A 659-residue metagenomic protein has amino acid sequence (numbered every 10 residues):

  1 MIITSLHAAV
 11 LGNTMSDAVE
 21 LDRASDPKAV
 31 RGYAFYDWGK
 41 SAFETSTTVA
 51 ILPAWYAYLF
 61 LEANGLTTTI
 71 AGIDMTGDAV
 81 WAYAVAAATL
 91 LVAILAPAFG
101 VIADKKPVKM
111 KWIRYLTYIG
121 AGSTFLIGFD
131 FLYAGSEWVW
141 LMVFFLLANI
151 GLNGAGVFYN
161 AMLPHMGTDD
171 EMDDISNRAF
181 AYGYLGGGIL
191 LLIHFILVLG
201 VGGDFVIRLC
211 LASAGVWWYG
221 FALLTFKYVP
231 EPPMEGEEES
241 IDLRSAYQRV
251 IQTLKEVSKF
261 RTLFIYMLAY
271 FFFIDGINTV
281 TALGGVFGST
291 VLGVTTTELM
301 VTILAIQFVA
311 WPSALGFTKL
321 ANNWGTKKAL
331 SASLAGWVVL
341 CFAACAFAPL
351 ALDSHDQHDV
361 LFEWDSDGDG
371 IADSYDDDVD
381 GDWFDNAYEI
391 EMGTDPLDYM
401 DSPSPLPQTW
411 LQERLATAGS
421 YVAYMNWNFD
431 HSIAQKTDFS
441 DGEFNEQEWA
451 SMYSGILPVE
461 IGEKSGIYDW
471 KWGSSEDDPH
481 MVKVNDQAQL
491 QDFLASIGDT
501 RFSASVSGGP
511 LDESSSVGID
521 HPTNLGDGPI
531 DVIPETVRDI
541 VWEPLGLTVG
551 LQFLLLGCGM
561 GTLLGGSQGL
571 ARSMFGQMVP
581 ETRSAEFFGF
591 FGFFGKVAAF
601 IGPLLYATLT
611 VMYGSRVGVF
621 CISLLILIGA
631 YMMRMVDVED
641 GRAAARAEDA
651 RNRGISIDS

Functional and structural regions predicted by a protein language model:
I2-G32, F99, K109, Y118-M142 (+3 more regions): Intracellular loop-helix junctions on the cytosolic face of multi-pass helical membrane proteins
S16-R31, P232-Y266, A416-A423, N428-S432 (+8 more regions): Juxtamembrane intracellular "pre-TM" segments in multi-pass secondary transporters
T47-G77, A282-L299: Short amphipathic helix-loop junctions that connect adjacent transmembrane helices in Major Facilitator Superfamily/SLC
D74, I196-V216, T536-G550, T608-I626: A membrane-interface helix-boundary motif in multi-pass transporters
I94-V108, P312-T326, T610: Helix-to-loop junctions at the C-terminal end of transmembrane segments in multipass secondary transporters
A103-Y118, N322-G336: Cytoplasmic membrane-interface "Motif A"-like loop-to-helix N-cap segments of 12-TM Major Facilitator Superfamily
T117-G135, G336-L361, I530-L545: C-terminal ends and interior cores of transmembrane alpha-helices in multi-pass membrane transporters/permeases
W364-L406: Extracellular calcium-associated, cysteine-rich motifs in secreted modular proteins
